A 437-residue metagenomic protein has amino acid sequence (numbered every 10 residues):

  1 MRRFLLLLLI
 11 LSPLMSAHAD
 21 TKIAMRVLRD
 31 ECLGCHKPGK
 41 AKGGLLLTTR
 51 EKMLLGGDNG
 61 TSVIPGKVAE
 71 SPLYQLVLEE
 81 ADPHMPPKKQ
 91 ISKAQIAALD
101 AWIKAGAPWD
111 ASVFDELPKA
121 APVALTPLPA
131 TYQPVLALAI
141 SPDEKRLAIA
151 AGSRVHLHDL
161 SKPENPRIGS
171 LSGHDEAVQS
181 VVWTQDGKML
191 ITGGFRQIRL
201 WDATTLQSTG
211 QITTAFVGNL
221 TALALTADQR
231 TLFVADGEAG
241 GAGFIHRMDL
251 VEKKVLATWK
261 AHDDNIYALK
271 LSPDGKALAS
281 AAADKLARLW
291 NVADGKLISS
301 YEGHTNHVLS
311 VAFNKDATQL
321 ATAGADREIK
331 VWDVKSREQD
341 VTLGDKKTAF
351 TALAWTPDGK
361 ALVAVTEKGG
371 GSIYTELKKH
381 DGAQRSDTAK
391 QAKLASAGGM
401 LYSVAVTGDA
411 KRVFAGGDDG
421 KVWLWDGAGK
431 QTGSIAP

Functional and structural regions predicted by a protein language model:
L5-P13: Bacterial N-terminal signal peptides
L14-M15, L424: Hydrophobic alpha-helical membrane context
A17-K145, A151-G152: Aromatic- and Gly/Pro-enriched helix-to-coil junctions and flexible linker segments
D110-P437: WD40-repeat beta-propeller superdomains and closely related acidic/aromatic-rich repeat-like regions
